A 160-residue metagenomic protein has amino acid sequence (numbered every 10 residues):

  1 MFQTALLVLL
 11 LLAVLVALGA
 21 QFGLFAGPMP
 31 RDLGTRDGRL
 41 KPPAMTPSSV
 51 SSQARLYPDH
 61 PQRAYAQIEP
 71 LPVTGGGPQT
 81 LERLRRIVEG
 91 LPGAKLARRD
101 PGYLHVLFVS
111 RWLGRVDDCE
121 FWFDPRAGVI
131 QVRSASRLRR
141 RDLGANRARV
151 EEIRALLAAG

Functional and structural regions predicted by a protein language model:
F2-L6, A17-G160: Ser/Thr-rich, low-complexity intrinsically disordered terminal regions
A13-V14: Acidic, proline/glycine-enriched N-terminal capping motif
